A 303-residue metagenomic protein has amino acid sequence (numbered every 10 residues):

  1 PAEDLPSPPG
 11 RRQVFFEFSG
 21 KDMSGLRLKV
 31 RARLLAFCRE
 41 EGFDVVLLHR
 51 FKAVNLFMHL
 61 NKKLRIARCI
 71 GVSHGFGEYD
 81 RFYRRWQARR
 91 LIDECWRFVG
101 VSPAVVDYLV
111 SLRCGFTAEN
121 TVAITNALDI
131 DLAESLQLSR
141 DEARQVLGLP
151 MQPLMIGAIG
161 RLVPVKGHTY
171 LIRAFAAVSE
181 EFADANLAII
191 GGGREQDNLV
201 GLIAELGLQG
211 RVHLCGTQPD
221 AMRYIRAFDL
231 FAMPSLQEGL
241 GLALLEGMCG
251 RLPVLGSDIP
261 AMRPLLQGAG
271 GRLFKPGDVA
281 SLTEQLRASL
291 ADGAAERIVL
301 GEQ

Functional and structural regions predicted by a protein language model:
P1-K29, N120: N-terminal strand-loop element at the rim of the active site of nucleotide-sugar-dependent glycosyltransferases
L48-V54, S73: Short His-centered aromatic/hydrophobic patch
I70-V101, D107, C114-F116: A conserved, positively charged/aromatic
E134-L149, A294-A295: A short helix/loop element that forms part of the nucleotide-sugar donor recognition site in Leloir-type
L154-E180, L187, R194-G201, A280: A conserved mid-protein helix/loop that constitutes part of the nucleotide-sugar donor-binding site
T217, L236: Aromatic "clamp/platform" in nucleotide-sugar-dependent glycosyltransferases that forms part of the donor/acceptor
P253-G256: Short hydrophobic beta-strand element within catalytic cores of glycosyltransferases and related nucleotide-activated
G268, R272-V279, A288-A294: Conserved acidic donor-binding segment of nucleotide-sugar-dependent glycosyltransferases
